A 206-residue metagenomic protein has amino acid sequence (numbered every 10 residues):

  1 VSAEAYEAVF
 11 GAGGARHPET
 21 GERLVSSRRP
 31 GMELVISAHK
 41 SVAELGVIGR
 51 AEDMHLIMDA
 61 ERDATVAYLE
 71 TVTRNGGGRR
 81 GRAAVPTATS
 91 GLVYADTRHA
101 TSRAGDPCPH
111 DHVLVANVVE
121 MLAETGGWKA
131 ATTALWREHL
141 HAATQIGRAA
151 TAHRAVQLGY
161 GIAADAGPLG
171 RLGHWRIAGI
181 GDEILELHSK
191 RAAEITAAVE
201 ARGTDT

Functional and structural regions predicted by a protein language model:
V1-T206: Intrinsically disordered, flexible peripheral segments
